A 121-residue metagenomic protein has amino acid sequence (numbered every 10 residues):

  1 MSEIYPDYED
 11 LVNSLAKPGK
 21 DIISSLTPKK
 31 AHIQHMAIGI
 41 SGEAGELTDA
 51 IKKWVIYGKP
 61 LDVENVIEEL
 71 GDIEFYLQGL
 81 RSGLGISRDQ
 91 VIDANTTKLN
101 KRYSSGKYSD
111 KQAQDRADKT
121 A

Functional and structural regions predicted by a protein language model:
M1-A121: Flexible "arm" and connector segments at domain edges
